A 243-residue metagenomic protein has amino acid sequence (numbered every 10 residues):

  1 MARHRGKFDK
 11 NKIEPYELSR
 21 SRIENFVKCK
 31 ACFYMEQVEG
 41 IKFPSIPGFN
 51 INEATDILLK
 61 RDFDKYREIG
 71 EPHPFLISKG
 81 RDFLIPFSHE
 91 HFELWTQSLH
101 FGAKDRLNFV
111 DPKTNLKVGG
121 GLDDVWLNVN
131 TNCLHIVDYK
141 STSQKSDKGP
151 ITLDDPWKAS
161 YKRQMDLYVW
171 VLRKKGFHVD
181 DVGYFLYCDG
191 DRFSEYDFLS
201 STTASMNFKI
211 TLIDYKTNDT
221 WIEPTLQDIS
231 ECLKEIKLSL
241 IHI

Functional and structural regions predicted by a protein language model:
M1, E17-L18, V171-L240: Metal-dependent nuclease catalytic regions and adjoining charged, substrate-binding loops involved in nucleic-acid end
M1-C133: Metal-dependent nuclease catalytic cores that hydrolyze phosphodiester bonds in DNA/RNA, characterized by
P44-S45, K145-G149, F208: Short small-residue beta-strand/loop micro-motif enriched in glycine and branched aliphatics
Y139-K140: Activation of the activation-loop gatekeeper triad in protein kinase-fold domains
S143-K145, D191: Feature marks short, surface-exposed loop/turn motifs that line or immediately flank catalytic pockets and channel
K145-A159: Short helix/strand-bridging catalytic loops that position acidic/His residues to coordinate divalent metals and engage
Y161-L172: An active-site-proximal "capping" alpha-helix that borders the catalytic cofactor pocket
